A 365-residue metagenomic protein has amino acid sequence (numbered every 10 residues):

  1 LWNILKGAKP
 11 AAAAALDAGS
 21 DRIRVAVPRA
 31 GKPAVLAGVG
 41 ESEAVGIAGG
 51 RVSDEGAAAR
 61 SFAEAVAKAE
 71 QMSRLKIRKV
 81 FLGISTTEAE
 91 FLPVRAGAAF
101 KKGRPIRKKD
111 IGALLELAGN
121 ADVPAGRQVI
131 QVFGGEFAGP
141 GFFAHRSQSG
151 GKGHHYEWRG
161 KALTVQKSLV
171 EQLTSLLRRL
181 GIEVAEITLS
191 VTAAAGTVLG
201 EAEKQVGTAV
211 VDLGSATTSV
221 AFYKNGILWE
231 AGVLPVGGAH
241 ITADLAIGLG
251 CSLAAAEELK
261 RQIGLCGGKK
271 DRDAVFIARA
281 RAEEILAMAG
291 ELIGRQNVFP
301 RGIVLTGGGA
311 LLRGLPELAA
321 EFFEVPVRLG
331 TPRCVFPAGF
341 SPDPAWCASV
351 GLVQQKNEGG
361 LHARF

Functional and structural regions predicted by a protein language model:
L1-R22, A26-V80, I84-T208, L228-W229 (+4 more regions): Nucleotide/phosphate-binding catalytic cleft detector across ATP-hydrolyzing and phosphate-transferring enzymes
I23, A216-A221, L312-R313: Short glycine/serine/threonine-rich phosphate/pyrophosphate-binding segments that cradle anionic phosphate groups
V35, D212-A216, A319-V335: Acidic-glycine-rich active-site phosphate/pyrophosphate-binding loop
G49-V52, H240-D244, F336-S341: Short, charged, surface-exposed secondary-structure boundary motifs
I106-R107, A231-I247, P316, F323-P326 (+1 more regions): Gly/Ser/Thr-rich active-site loops/lids in small-molecule metabolic enzymes that frequently grip phosphoryl groups
L199-L265: Acidic, glycine-rich loop-and-beta core segments that form the ion-binding/anion-interacting portion of active sites
P300-F322: Glycine-rich phosphate-binding loops at beta-strand->alpha-helix junctions
R328-F365: Glycine-rich phosphate-binding/hydrolytic loop that grips phosphoryl groups
